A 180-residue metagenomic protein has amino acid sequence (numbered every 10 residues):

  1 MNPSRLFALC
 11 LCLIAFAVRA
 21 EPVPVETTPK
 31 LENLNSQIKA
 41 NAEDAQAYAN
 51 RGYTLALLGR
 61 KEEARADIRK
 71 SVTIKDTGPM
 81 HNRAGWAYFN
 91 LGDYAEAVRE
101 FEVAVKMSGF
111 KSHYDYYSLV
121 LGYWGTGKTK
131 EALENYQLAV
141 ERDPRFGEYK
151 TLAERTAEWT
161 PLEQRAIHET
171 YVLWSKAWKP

Functional and structural regions predicted by a protein language model:
M1-F7: Bacterial N-terminal signal peptides that target proteins for export
A8-A15: Bacterial N-terminal signal peptides
V18-Q46, N50: N-terminal leader/linker segments that initiate helical-solenoid repeat arrays
V25, L133-P180: Terminal, low-structured helical/coil segments at or just beyond the last alpha-helical repeat
E32-N35, R69, E102, Q137: Alpha-solenoid helical repeat scaffolds
A45-Y114: Alpha-helical adaptor scaffolds
G78-M80, S108-Y116, E141-R155: Boundary/linker segments of alpha-helical solenoid repeat arrays
